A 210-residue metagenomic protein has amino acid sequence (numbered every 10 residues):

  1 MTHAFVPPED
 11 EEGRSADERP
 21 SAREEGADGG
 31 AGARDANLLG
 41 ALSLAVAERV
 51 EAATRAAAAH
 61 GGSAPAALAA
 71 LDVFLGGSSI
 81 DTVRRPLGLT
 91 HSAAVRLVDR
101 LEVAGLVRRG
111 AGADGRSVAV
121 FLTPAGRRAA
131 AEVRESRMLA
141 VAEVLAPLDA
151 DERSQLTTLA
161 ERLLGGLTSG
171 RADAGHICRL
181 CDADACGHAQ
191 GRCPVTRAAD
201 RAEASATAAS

Functional and structural regions predicted by a protein language model:
M1-D28, S154, T158-S210: C-terminal regulatory/oligomerization modules of transcriptional regulators
A31-A67, L163: N-terminal amphipathic alpha-helix
A41, A45, D72-V73, E143: Alpha-helical structural segments
V46-A53, L87, A129, V133-L148 (+2 more regions): Alpha-helical linker/hinge and terminal dimerization helices associated with HTH transcriptional regulators
E51-S92, A104, A174, C193 (+1 more regions): N-terminal helix-turn-helix DNA-binding core of bacterial DNA-binding proteins
D99-S154: Charged, amphipathic alpha-helical coiled-coil/dimerization segments
